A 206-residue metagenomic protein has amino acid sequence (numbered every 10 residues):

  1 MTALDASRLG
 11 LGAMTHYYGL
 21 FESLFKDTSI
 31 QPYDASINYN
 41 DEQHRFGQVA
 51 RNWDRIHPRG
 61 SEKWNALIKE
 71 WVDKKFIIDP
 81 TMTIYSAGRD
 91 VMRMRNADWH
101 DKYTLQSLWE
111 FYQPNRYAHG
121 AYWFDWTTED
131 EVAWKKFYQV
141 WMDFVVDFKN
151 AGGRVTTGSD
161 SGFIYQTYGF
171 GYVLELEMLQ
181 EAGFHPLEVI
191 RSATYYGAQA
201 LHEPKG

Functional and structural regions predicted by a protein language model:
M1-A6: Histidine/acidic-residue-rich, glycine-tolerant segments that coordinate divalent metal ions
R8, R191: Phosphate-coordinating loops and pocket residues in cytosolic domains that bind phosphorylated ligands
L9-M14, K75: Glycine-enriched alpha-helix->loop->beta-strand junction motifs that scaffold or abut catalytic
Y17: Conserved residues at the C-terminal ends of beta-strands
L20, L24-E177, E181-A182: Active-site neighborhoods of metal-dependent hydrolases
T167-F170, H185-I190, A198-G206: Acidic, glycine-enriched loop/beta-strand segments at the rims of small-molecule binding/catalytic pockets
